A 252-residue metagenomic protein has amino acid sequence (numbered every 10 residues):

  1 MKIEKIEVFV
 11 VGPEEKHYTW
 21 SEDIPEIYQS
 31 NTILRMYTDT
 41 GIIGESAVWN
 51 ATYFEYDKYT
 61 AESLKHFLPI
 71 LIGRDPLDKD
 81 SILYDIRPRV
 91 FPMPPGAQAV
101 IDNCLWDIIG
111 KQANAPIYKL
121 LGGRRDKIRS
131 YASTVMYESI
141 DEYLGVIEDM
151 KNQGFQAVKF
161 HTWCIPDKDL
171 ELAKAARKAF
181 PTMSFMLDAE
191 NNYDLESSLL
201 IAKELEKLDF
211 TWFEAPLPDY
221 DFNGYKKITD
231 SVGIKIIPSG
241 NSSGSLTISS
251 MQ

Functional and structural regions predicted by a protein language model:
M1-E45, W49-Y53: Structured beta-strand/loop patches that form or line metal/cofactor-binding pockets in enzymes
I3, G41, F67, I101 (+4 more regions): Conserved, mostly hydrophobic/aromatic
Y37-Q112: Metal- or metallocofactor-binding catalytic centers and their adjacent structured scaffolds across diverse enzyme
Q112-E138, L172, A179-T182, D230-G233: N-terminal small/glycine-rich loop or linker at the start of catalytic domains across soluble metabolic enzymes
K127-E142, H161-T162, A189-D194: Active-site mouth loops of central-metabolism enzymes
T134-L144, K151, P166-L170: Active-site beta->alpha loop and helix N-cap motifs at the rims of alpha/beta catalytic domains
E148-K151, E206: Non-catalytic positions within long, well-ordered alpha-helices that form the structural scaffold/packing of enzyme
F160, D167-Q252: Catalytic core of soluble alpha/beta enzymes
